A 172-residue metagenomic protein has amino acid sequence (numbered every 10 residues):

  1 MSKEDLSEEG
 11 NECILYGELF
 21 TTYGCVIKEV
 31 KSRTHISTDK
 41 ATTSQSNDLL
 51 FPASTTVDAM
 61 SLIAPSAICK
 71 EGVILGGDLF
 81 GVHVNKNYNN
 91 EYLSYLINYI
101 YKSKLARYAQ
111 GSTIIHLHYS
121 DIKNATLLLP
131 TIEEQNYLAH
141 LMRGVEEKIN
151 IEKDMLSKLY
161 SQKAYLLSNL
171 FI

Functional and structural regions predicted by a protein language model:
M1, S37-T38, I68, G111 (+1 more regions): Short, solvent-exposed loop/turn positions at domain surfaces that link secondary-structure elements or cap domain
M1-E12: Extended boundary segments
M1-K3, G17-L49: Sequence-specific dsDNA recognition surfaces
L15-Y16, S37-Y99: A short beta-sheet element
F20, T56, T131: Flexible, active-site-proximal loop/turn residues at the rims of small-molecule/cofactor binding pockets and catalytic
G72-F80, A109-E133: A short glycine-rich beta-alpha junction/loop motif
K102-A106: Right-handed beta-helix
N124-I172: Amphipathic alpha-helical coiled-coil/heptad-repeat segments
